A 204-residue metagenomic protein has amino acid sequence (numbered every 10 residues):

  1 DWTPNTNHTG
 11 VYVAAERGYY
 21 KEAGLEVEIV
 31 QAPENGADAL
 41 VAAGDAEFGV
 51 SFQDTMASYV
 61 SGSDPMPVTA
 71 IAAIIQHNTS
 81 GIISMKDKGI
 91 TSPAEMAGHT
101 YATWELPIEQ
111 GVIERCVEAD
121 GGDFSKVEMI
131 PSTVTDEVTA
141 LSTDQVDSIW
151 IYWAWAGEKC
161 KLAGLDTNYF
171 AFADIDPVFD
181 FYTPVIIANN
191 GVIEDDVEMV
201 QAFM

Functional and structural regions predicted by a protein language model:
D1-T143, D147-A154, F170-D174, F179-D180: Short, glycine-/small- and polar/acidic-enriched structural segments that line small-molecule recognition paths
R17-K21, Y182-M204: Extended ligand-binding regions for polar small-molecule ligands
A163: Change "in soluble alpha/beta enzymes" to "in soluble alpha/beta proteins
D166-T167: N-terminal low-complexity, intrinsically disordered segments
